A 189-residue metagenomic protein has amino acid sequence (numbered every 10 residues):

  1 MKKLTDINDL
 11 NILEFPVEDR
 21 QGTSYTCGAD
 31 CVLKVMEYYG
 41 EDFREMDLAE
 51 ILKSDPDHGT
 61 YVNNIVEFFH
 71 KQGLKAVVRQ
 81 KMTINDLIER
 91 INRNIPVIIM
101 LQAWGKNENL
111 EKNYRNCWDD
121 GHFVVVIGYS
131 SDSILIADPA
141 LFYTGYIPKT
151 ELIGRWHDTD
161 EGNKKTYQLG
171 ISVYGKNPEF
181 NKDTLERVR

Functional and structural regions predicted by a protein language model:
M1-H58: Active-site nucleophile-adjacent alpha helix/oxyanion-hole segment immediately C-terminal to the catalytic cysteine
M1-N8, D55-H58, N113, C117-W118 (+1 more regions): Noncatalytic regulatory segments and standalone regulatory/sensor domains
G28-A29, H58-V62, Q80, D119-D120 (+1 more regions): A structural signal for well-ordered alpha-helical scaffolds and beta->alpha junctions
G28-M36, E45, A49, V62 (+5 more regions): Extracytoplasmic/secreted envelope proteins and their assembly/folding machinery, especially bacterial periplasmic
D42, H58, K75, P96-V97: A general structural signal for well-ordered secondary-structure junctions
D47-Q72, W104, E186: Amphipathic repeat-derived elements
E67-M82, N92: Mid-length scaffold segments of soluble, non-membrane domains
Q80-L141, G145-Y146: Active-site-adjacent substructure of cysteine-protease-like catalytic cores
